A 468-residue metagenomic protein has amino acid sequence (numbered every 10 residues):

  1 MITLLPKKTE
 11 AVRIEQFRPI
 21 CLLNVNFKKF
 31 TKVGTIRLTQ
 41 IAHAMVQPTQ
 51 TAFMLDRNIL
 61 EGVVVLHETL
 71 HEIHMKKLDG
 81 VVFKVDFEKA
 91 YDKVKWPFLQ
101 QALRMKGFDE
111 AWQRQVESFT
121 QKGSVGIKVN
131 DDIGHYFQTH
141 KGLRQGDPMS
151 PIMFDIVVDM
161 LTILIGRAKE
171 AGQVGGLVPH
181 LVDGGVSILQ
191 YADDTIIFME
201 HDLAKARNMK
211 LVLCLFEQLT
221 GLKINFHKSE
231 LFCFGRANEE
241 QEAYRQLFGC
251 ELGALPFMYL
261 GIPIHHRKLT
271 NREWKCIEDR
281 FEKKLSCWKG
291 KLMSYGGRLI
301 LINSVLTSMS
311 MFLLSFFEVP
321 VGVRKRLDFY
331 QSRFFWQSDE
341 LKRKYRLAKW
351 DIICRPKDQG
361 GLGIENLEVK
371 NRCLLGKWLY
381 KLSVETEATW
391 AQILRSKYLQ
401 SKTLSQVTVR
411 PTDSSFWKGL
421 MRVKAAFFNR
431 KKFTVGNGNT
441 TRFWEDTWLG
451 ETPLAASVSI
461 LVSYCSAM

Functional and structural regions predicted by a protein language model:
M1-M468: A helix-boundary/hinge signal
